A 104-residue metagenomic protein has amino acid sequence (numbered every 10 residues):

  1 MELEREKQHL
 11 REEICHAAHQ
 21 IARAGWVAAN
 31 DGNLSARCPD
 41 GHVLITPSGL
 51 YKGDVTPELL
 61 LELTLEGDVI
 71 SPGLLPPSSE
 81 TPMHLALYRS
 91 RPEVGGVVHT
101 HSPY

Functional and structural regions predicted by a protein language model:
M1-E6: Generic N-terminal amphipathic, Lys/Arg-enriched alpha-helix
Q8-V98: An anion-binding catalytic pocket shared by soluble metabolic enzymes
H99-P103: Histidine-centered divalent metal-coordination motifs
